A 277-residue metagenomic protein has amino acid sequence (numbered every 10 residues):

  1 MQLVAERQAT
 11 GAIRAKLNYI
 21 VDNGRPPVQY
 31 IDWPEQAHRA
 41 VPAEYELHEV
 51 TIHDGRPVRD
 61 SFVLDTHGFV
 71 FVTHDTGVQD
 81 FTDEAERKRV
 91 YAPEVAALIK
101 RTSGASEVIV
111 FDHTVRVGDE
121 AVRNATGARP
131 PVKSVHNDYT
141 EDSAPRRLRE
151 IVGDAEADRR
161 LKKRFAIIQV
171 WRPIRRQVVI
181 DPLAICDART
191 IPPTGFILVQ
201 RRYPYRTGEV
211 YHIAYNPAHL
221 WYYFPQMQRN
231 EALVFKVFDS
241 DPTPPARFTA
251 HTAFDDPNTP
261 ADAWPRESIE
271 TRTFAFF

Functional and structural regions predicted by a protein language model:
E6-P225, D262: Non-heme Fe(II) oxygenase catalytic core, chiefly the N-lobe of the double-stranded beta-helix
Y211-F277: Catalytic core of Fe(II)/2-oxoglutarate
